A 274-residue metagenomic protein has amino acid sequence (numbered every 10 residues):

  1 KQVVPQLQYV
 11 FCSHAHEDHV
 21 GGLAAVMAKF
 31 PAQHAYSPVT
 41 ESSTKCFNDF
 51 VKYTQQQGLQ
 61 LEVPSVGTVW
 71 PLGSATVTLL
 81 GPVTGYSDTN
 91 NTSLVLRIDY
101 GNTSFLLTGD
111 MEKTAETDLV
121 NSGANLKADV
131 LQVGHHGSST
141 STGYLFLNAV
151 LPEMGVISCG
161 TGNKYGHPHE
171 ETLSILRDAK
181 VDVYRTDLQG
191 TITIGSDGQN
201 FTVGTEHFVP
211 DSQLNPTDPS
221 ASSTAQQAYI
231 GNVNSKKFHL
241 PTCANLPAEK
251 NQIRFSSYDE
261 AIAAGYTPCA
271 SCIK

Functional and structural regions predicted by a protein language model:
K1-A225, N245, N251, A270: Non-globular, low-confidence helical/coil segments that flank catalytic cores
F30, F238, F255-S256: A broad, structural micro-motif
S42, H239, G265-P268: Secretory pathway export signals and precursors
W70, K236, R254: Residues that recognize and position ribonucleotide moieties
S220-L246: Extracytoplasmic/periplasm-facing segments of secreted or lipoprotein envelope proteins
A244-K274: Compact, charge-rich alpha-helical regulatory domains located at protein termini
